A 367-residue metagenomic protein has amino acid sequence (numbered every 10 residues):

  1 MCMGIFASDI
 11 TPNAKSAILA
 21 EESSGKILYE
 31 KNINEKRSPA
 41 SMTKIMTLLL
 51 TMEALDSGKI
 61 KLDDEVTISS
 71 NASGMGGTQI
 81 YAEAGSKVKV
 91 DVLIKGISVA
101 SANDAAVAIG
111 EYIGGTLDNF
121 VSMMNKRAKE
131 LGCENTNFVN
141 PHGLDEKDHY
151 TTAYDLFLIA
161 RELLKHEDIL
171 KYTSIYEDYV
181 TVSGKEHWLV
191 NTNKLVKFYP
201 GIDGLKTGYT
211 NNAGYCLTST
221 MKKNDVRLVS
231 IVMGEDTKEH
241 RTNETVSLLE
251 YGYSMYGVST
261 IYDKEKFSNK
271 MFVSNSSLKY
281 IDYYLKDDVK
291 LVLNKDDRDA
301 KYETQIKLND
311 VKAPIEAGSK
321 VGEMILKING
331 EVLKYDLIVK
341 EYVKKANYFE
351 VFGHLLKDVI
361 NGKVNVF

Functional and structural regions predicted by a protein language model:
G4-E167: Active-site-adjacent loops and short helices of periplasmic peptidoglycan-processing enzymes
C133-E134, D145-Y150, Y154-F367: Domain-terminus/edge residues, biased toward the C-terminal soluble/receptor-binding domains of extracytoplasmic
